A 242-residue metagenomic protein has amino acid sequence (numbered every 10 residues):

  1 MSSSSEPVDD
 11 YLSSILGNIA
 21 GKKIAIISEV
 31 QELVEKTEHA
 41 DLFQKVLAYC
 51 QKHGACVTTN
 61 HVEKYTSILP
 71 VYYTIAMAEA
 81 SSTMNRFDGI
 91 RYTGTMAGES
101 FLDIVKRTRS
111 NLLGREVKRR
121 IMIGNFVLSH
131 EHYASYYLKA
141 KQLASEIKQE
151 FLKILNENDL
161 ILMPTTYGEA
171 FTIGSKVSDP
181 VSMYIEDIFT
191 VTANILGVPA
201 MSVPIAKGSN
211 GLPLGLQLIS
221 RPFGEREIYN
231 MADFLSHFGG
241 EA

Functional and structural regions predicted by a protein language model:
M1-V34, Q44-H53, R119-Q149, E157 (+1 more regions): Structural helix-boundary/capping segments
L12-S13, L33, V71, K106-L112: A short glycine-threonine-serine/GTX helix/turn-capping micro-motif
I19, Y65, D88-I195: Serine-dependent amide/ester hydrolase catalytic core
A40-Q44, M77, E186-F189, A232: Amphipathic alpha-helical segments in well-structured domains
C56-H61, M201: General small-molecule cofactor/ligand-binding pocket signal
L69-T83: Charged, often glycine-rich, active-site loop that binds/positions anionic groups
T74-A78, P180-V181, I219-S220: Short, hinge-like loop/turn segments at secondary-structure boundaries
M84, L162, G211: Conserved Sensor-2/SRH helix of P-loop NTPases
